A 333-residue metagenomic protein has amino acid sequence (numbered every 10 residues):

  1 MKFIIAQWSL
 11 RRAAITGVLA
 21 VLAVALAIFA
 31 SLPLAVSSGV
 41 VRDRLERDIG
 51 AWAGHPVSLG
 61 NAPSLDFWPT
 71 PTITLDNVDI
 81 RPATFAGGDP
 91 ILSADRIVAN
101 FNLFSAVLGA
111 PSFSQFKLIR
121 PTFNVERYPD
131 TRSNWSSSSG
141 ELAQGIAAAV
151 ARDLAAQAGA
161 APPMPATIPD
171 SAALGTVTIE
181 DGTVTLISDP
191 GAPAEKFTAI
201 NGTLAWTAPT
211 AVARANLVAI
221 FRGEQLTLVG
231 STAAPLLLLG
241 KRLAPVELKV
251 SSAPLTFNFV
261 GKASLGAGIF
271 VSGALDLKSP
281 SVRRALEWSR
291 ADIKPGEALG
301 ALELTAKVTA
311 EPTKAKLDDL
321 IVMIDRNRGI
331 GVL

Functional and structural regions predicted by a protein language model:
M1-G54: N-terminal type II signal-anchor transmembrane helix that functions as the membrane-insertion/stop-transfer segment
K2-A6, H55-P56, T72, N77-A205 (+2 more regions): Secondary-structure transition motifs
L45, I49-W52, L75, I97 (+5 more regions): Buried hydrophobic packing residues in well-ordered domains
G60-T72: Short edge beta-strands and adjacent turn/loop segments
N77-I80, A215-I220, V246-S252, D318-V322: Short beta-strand segments that buttress and anchor functional surface loops
G87-D89, A192-L243, L275-T313: Beta-propeller and related beta-repeat scaffolds in trafficking/envelope systems
R222-L226, A253-L255, I324-R328: Solvent-exposed loop/turn segments connecting transmembrane beta-strands in outer-membrane beta-barrel proteins
E311-L333: Repeat-solenoid scaffold signature
